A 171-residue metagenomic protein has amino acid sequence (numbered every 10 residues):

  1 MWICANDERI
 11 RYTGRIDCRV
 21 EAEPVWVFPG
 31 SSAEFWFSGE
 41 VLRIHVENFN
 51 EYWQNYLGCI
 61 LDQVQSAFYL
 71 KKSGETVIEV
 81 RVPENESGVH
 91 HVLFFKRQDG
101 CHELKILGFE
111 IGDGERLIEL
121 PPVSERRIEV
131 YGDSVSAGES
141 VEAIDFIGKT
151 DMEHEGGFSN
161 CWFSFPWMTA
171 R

Functional and structural regions predicted by a protein language model:
M1-G132, S136-G156: N-terminal secretory targeting modules
G157-R171: Extended, H/D-rich, highly charged conserved domains that either
